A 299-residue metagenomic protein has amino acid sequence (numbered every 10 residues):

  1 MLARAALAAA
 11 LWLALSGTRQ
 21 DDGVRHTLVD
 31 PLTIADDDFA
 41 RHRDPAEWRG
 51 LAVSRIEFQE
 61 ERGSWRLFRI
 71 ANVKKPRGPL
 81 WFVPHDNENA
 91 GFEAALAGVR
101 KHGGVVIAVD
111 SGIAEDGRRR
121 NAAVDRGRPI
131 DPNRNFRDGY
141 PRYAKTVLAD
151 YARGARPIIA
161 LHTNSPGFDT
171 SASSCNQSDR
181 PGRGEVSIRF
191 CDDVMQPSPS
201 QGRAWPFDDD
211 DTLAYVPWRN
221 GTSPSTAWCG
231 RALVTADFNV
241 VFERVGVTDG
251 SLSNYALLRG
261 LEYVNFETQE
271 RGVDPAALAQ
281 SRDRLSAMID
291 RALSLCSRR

Functional and structural regions predicted by a protein language model:
L2, R19-R299: Structured catalytic-domain cores with a bias toward divalent-metal coordination
L7-L15: Hydrophobic helical h-region of N-terminal Sec-dependent signal peptides in bacterial secretory/periplasmic proteins
